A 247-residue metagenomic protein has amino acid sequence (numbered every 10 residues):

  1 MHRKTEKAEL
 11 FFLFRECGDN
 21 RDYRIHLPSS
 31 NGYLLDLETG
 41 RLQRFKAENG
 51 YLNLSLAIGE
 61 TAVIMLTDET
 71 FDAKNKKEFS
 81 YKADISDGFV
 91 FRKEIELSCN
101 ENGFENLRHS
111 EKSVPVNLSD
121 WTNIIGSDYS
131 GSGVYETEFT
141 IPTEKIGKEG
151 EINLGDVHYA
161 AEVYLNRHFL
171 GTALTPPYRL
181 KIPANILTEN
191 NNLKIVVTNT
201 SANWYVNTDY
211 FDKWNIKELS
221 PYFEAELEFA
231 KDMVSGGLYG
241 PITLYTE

Functional and structural regions predicted by a protein language model:
M1-Y129, T140-E144, L170, I182 (+1 more regions): Carbohydrate-binding surfaces of carbohydrate-active enzymes
E9, Y135, K148-G150: Structural beta-strand segments of beta-rich domains
R21-Y23, K148, A161-L165, G171-L174 (+1 more regions): Extended hydrophobic-aromatic, low-complexity segments
T61-A62, G150, T188-F211: Short, well-structured beta-strand segments enriched in hydrophobic/aromatic residues within extracellular or lumenal
T70-K93, N199-T246: Glycine/proline-rich low-complexity spacer/linker segments in large multi-domain proteins
G133-Y135, L238: Hydrophobic core residues within well-ordered beta-strands of beta-rich domains
F139-N166, L193-V197: Aromatic-lined ligand-binding clefts that engage carbohydrates, nucleic acids, or primary amines
T140, Y178-N190, S201: Short, surface-exposed tryptophan/glycine-enriched loops that mediate extracellular molecular recognition
